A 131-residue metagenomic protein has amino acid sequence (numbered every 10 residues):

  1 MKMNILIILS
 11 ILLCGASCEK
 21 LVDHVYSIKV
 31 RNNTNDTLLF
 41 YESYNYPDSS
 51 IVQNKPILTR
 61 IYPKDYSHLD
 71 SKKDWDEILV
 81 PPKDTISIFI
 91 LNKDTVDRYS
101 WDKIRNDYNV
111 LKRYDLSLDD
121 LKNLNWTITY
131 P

Functional and structural regions predicted by a protein language model:
M1-C18: Sec-dependent bacterial lipoprotein signal peptides
C18-K29, Y41-Y62, S67-P131: Intrinsically disordered, low-complexity segments enriched in small/polar residues
N33-F40: Short acidic/proline- and small/hydrophobic-mixed sequence motifs that coincide with surface turns and coil-to-beta
